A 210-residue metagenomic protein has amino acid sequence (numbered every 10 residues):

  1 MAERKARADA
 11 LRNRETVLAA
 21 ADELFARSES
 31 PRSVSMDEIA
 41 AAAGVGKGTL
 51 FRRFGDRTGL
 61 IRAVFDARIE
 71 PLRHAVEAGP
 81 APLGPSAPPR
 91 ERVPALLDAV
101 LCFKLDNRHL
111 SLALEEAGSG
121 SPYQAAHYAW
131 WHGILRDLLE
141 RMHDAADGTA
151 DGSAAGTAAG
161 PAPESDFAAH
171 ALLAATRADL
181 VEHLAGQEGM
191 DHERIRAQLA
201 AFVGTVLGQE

Functional and structural regions predicted by a protein language model:
M1, G133-P161, A171, A178-E210: C-terminal peripheral helix-coil segments that are non-catalytic and often amphipathic
M1-A42, G59: Basic, helix-initiating cap at the start of DNA-binding domains
S33, H109-E115, L184-A185: Short, hydrophobic secondary-structure boundary micro-motifs
G44-F54: Short hydrophobic/aromatic patch on the recognition helix
D56-I61, P71-L72: Short amphipathic alpha-helical segment with a characteristic S/N-K-E followed by hydrophobic residues
A63, E77-D106: Hydrophobic alpha-helical connector segments
R73, A95, A99-D106, G118-D144 (+4 more regions): Amphipathic alpha-helical packing segments from all-alpha helical-bundle domains
E77-G79, L112-S121: Short linear capping/connector segments at secondary-structure termini
